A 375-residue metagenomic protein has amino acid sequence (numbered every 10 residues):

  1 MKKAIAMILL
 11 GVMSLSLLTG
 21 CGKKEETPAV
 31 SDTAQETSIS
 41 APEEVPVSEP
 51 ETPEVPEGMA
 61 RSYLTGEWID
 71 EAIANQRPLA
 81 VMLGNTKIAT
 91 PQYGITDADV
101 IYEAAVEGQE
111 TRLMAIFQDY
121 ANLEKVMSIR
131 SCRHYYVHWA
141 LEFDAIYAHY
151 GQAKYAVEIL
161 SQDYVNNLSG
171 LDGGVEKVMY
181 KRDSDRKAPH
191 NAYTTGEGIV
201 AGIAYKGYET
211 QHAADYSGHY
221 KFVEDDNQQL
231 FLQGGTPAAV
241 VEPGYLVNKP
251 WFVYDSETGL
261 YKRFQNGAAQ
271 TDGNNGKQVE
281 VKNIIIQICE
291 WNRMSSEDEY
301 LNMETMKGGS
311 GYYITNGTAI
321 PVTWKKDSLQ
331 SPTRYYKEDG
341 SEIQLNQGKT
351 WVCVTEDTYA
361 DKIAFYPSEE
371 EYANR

Functional and structural regions predicted by a protein language model:
M1-G11: Positively charged n-region of N-terminal signal peptides that target proteins for export
S16-G20: C-terminal motif of bacterial Sec signal peptides marking the signal peptidase cleavage site
G22-K24: Bacterial signal peptide processing site
T27: Active-site phosphate/pyrophosphate-binding segments
V30-E36: Eukaryotic low-complexity intrinsically disordered regions
T37-Y102, E107-R375: A surface/extracellular/periplasmic glyco- and lipid-processing/surface-interacting theme
